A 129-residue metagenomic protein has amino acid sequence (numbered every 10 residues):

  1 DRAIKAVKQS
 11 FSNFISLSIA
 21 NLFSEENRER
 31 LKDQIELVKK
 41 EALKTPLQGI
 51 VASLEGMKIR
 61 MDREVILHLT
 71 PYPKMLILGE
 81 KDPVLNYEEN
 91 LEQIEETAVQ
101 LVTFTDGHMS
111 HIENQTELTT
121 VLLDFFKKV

Functional and structural regions predicted by a protein language model:
D1, D33, E89-I94, T116-L118: Short, glycine/charged-enriched secondary-structure capping and boundary segments
D1-S10: A catalytic-pocket lid/entrance helix-loop region that shapes and gates access to the active site across common
A3, L22, V84: Phosphate-binding/catalytic loops
A6, A42, D82, G107-E113: Glycosyltransferase donor-binding loop in the core domain
Q9-L69: Conserved alpha/beta-hydrolase catalytic His-Asp/Glu region
L69-D106: Conserved loop-alpha-helix segment in the C-terminal half of the alpha/beta-hydrolase fold that carries the catalytic
T97-V129: Catalytic active-site module of serine/aspartate enzymes centered on a nucleophile-bearing elbow/loop
